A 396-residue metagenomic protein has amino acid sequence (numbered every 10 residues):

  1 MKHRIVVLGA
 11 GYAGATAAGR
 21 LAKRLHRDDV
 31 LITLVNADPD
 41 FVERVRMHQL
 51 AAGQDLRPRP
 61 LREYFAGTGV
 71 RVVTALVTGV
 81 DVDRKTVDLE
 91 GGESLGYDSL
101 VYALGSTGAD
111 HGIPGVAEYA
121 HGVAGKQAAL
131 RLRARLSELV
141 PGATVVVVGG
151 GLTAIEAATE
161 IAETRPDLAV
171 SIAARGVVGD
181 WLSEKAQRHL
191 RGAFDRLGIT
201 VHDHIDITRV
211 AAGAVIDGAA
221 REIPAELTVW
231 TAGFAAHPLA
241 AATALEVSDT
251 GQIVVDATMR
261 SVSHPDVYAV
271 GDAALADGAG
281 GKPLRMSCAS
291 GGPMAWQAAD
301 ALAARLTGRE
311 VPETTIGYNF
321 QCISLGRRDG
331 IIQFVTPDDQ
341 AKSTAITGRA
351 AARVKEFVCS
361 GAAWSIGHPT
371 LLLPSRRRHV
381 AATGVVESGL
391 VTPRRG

Functional and structural regions predicted by a protein language model:
M1-G14, P39-D55, A103, E118-A154 (+1 more regions): Conserved N-terminal glycine/acidic-rich loop preference
M1-H3, G69-T144, V229: FAD-binding core/adjacent interface of flavoenzyme oxidoreductases
M1-R71, I155-E184: Beta1-alpha1 glycine-rich phosphate/pyrophosphate-binding loop at the start of Rossmann-like nucleotide-binding domains
A18, A289-I316: Internal hydrophobic alpha-helix adjacent to the cofactor/substrate pocket in enzyme cavities
R71-V80, V87, L95, T164-A257 (+1 more regions): A Rossmann-like FAD-binding core segment of flavoenzymes
E118-P141, E222-P293: FAD-site-proximal beta/loop scaffold in flavoenzymes
R327-G396: C-terminal auxiliary extensions adjacent to catalytic cores
